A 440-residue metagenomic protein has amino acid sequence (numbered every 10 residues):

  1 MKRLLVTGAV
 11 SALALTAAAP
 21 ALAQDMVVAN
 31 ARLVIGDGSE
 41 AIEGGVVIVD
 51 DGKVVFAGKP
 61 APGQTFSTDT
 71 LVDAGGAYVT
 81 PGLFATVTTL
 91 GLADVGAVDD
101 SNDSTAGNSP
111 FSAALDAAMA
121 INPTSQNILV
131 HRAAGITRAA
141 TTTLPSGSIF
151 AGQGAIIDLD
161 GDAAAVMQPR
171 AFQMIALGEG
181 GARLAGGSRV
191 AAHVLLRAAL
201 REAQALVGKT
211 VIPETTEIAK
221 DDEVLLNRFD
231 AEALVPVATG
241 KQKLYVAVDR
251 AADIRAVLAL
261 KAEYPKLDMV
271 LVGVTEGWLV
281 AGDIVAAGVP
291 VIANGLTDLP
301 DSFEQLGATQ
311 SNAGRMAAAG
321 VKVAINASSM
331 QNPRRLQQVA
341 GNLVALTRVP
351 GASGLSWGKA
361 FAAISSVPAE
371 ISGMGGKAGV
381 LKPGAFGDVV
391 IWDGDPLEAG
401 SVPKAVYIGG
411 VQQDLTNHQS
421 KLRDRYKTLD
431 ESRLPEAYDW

Functional and structural regions predicted by a protein language model:
M1-L22: Gram-negative bacterial Sec-dependent N-terminal signal peptides
M26-V28, Q64-A118, A133, E436: Replace "His-x-His-based motif
A31, I35, I42-G45, E370 (+1 more regions): C-terminal cap of metal-dependent C-N hydrolases
A31, V47, G52, G76 (+9 more regions): Divalent metal-coordination and catalytic microenvironments
D37-T80: Histidine-rich, glycine-flanked metal-binding segment
V95, N102-A106, A113-A114, K243 (+4 more regions): His/Asp/Glu-enriched, well-ordered alpha-helical/loop segment that forms or immediately abuts the divalent-metal
T124-N127, R132-L267, V402, I408 (+1 more regions): Polyanionic/metal-chelating signatures
Y245-D249, L267-E276, P300-S302: Catalytic beta/alpha-barrel core
